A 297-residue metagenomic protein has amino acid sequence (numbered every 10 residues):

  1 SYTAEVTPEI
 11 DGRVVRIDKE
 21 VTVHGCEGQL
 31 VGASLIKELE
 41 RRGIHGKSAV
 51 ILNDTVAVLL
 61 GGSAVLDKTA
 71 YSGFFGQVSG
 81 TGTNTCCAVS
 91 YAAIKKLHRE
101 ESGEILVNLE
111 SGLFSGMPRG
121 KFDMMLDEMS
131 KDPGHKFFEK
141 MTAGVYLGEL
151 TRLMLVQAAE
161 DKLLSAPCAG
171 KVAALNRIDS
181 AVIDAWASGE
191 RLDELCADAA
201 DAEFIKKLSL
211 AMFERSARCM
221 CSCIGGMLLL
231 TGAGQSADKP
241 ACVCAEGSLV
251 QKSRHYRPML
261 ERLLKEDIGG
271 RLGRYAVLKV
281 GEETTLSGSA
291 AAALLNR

Functional and structural regions predicted by a protein language model:
S1, P8-E9, L272: Core alpha/beta catalytic barrel or barrel-like domain that forms the active/cofactor pocket in diverse metabolic
S1-Y2, T55-V56, Q77-G82, S248-L249: A short acidic Gly-Thr/Ser loop motif
E5-F75, Y91-L113, M117, R257-R262: Glycine-rich phosphate-binding loop and adjoining helix at the ATP-binding site of ATP-dependent phosphoryl-transfer
T22-E27, S48-V56, G76-S79, M141-T142 (+2 more regions): Active-site nucleophile and cofactor-binding loops and adjacent substrate-binding regions of central metabolic enzymes
E40, A64-V65, D123-R297: ATP-binding/phosphotransfer module of carbohydrate and carboxylate kinases, centering on a glycine-rich
A57-G61, N84, A291: Contiguous, well-ordered alpha-helical segments that form the cores/surfaces of helical PPI scaffolds
C87-V89: Long, internal scaffold/assembly segments composed of regular secondary structure
